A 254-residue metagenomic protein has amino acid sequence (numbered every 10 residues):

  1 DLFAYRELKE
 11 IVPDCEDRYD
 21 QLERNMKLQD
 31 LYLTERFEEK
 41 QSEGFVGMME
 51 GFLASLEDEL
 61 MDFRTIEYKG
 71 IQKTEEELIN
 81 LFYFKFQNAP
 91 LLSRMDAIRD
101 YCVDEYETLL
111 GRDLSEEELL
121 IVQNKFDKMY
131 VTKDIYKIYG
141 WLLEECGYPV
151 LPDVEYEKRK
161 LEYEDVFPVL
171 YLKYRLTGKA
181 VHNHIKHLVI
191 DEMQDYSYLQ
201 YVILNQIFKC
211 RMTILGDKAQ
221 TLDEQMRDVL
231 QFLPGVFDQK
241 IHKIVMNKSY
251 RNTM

Functional and structural regions predicted by a protein language model:
D1-M61: P-loop NTPase motor core
F3-I11, P149, V154, K173-H187 (+1 more regions): Conserved helicase motor core of SF1/SF2 NTP-dependent helicases
E10-R18, R24, T65, L114 (+4 more regions): Generic preference for flexible, low-structure residues
M26, M48-M49, M61, M95 (+6 more regions): Detector for methionine-enriched segments
E39-H187, S197-Y201: Conserved helicase NTPase catalytic core signature
